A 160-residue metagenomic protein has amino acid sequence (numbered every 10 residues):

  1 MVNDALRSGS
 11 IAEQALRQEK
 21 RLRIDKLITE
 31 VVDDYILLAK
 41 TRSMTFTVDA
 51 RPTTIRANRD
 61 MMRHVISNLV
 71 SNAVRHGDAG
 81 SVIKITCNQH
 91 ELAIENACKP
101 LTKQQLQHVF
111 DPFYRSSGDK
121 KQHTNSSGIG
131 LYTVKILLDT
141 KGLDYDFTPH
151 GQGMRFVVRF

Functional and structural regions predicted by a protein language model:
A12-Q18, A50, T54-A57: Conserved micro-motifs of the catalytic ATP-binding
K20-I36: A conserved beta-strand-to-alpha-helix junction within the catalytic ATP-binding
L38-T47: Short conserved segments within the C-terminal catalytic ATPase subdomain
A73-V74: Short helix-loop "hinge" at the ATP-lid/N-box region of the Bergerat-fold HATPase_c
G80-E91: Short beta-strand/loop element within the Bergerat-fold HATPase_c
L101-Y114: Short conserved segment of the HATPase_c
L137-L138: Detector for a conserved hydrophobic position within an alpha-helical segment of the HATPase_c
G142-H150: Glycine-rich ATP-binding loops of the HATPase_c
